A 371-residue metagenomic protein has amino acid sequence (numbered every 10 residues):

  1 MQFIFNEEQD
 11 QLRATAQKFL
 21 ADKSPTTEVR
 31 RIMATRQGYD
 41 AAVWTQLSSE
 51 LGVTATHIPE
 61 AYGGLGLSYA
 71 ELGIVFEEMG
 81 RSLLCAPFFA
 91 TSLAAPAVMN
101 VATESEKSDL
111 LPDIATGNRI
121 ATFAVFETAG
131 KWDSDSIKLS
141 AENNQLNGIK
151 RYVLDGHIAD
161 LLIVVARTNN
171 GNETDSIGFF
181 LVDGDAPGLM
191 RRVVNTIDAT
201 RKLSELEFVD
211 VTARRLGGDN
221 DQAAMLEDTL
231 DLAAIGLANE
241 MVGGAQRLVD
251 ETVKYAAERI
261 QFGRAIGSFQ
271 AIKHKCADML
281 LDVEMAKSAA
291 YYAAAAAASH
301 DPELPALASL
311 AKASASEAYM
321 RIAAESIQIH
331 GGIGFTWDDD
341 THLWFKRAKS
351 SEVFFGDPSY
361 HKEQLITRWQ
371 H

Functional and structural regions predicted by a protein language model:
M1-S82, V101-E106, D113, G117-N118 (+3 more regions): Alpha-helical interface subdomain recognition
A86-S105: N-terminal glycine-rich flavin-associated loop
M99-A102, V164-R167, L181-G184, E207-V209 (+1 more regions): Short beta-strand-to-turn element immediately C-terminal to the catalytic PLP-Schiff-base lysine in fold type I
I114-A115, K131-S134, L154-I158, N170-T174 (+2 more regions): Solvent-exposed alpha-helices and their adjacent loops that cap or buttress functional pockets in soluble metabolic
G117-T128: A short, Trp-centered hydrophobic/proline-enriched beta-strand micro-motif
A124, N147-L189: A short core secondary-structure module
W132, S136-I137, Y152-V153, D183-R215: Flexible, small-/acidic-enriched active-site or ligand-binding loops
L139-A141: A structural signal for short hydrophobic beta-strand segments in well-ordered beta-sheet cores
